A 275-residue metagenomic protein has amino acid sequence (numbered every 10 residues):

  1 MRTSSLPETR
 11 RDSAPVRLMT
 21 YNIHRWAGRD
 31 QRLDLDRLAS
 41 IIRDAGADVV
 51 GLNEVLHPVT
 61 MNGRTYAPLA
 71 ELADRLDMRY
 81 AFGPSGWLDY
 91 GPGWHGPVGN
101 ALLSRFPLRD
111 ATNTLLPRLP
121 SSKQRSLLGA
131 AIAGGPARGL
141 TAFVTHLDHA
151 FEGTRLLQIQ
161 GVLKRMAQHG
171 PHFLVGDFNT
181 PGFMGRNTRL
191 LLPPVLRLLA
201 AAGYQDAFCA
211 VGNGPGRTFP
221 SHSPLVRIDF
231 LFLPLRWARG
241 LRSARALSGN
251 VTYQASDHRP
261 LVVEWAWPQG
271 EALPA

Functional and structural regions predicted by a protein language model:
M1-M78, F82, W87-W94, Q269-A275: N-terminal, active-site-proximal structural segment of metallo-dependent hydrolase catalytic domains
S5-M19, G96-N100, S104-R109, S122-V144 (+1 more regions): Beta-strand-turn-beta hairpins that frame and shape the catalytic cleft of phosphate-ester-processing enzymes
R17-I23, L38-R64, L103, A130 (+5 more regions): Active-site beta-strand/loop signature of hydrolases that rely on acidic residues for catalysis
D30-R37, R64, P68, S122-Q124 (+4 more regions): Soluble or luminal CAZymes and related metallo-dependent hydrolases
D44-G46, R105, P136-G139, Q168 (+3 more regions): Alpha-helix termination/capping residues and helix-transition junctions
M61-T65, M78-L102, S121-K123, N179-A255: Active site of divalent-metal-dependent phosphoester/diester hydrolases
T114-P117: Short loop/turn motifs that cap or connect beta-strands within the blades of beta-propeller-type repeat domains
R245, G249-A275: A short C-terminal boundary segment appended to hydrolase-like catalytic domains
